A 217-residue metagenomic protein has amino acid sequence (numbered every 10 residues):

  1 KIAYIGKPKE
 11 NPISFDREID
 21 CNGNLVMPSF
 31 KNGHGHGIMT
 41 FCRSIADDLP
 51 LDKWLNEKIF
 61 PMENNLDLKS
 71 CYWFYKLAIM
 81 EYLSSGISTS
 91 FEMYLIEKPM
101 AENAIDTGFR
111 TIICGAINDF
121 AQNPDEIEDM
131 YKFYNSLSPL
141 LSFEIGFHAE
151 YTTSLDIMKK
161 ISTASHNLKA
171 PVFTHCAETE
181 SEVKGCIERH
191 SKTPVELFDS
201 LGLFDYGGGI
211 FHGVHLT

Functional and structural regions predicted by a protein language model:
K1-M27: Histidine-rich, glycine-flanked metal-binding segment
P12, E81-S84, F204: Alpha-helix termination/capping residues and helix-transition junctions
D16, S88, G208: Conserved acidic residues
C21, G33-G37, F91-M93, C176 (+1 more regions): Generic detector of well-ordered alpha-helical packing
N24-L25, I38-M39, I45: N-terminal hydrophobic targeting/anchoring segments and the immediately downstream early-domain regions of hydrolases
P28-T40, P171-E180: Histidine-centered catalytic micro-motifs
R43-G108, E128-L137: Alpha-helical scaffold segments that flank or form the walls of functional sites
P99-V214: Metal-coordinating catalytic core of metallo-dependent amide/deamination hydrolases
